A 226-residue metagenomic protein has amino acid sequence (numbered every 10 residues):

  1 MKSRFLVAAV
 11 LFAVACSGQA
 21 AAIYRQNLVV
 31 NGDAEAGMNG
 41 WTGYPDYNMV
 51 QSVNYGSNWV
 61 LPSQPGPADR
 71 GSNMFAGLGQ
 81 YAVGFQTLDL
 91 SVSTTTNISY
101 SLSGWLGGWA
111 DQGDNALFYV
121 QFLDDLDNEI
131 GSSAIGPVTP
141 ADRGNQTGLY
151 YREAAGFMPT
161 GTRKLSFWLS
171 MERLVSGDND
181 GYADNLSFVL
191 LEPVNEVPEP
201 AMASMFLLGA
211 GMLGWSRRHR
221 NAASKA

Functional and structural regions predicted by a protein language model:
M1-L6: Bacterial N-terminal signal peptides that target proteins for export
A15-S17: N-terminal signal peptide c-region/cleavage motif recognized by signal peptidases
A22-D111, L117-D124, E129-P193: Aromatic (Trp/Tyr/Phe) and Gly/Pro-enriched flexible surface segments
A183, P198, A226: Single, functionally critical "micro-switch" positions that shape active/binding sites and transmembrane helices
P198-R217: A short, hydrophobic C-terminal helix/tail in secreted or cell-surface proteins
R220-A226: Short, charged juxtamembrane terminal tails flanking transmembrane helices
